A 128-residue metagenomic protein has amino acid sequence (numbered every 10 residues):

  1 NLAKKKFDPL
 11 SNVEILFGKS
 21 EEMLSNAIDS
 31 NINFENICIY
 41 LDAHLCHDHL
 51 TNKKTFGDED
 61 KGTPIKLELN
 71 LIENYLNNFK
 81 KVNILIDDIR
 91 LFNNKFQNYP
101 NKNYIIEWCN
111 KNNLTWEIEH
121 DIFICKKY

Functional and structural regions predicted by a protein language model:
N1-I28: SAM cofactor-binding core of SAM-dependent methyltransferases, primarily the Rossmann-like beta-alpha-beta module
D8-L10, F34, F79, K111: Short, well-ordered coil/turn elements that cap or connect secondary structure elements
V13-E14, I37, V82: Short, conserved active-site loop motifs that form the nucleotide-linked donor/cofactor pocket
L16, Y40-D42, L85-I86: Generic enzyme active-site microenvironment
G18-N33, E68-N78: Short amphipathic alpha-helices and their capping/turn segments at secondary-structure boundaries
N31-L41: Short SAM/SAH-binding signature in class I
L45-Y128: C-terminal substrate-binding/active-site "lid" region of AdoMet-derived donor-dependent transferases
